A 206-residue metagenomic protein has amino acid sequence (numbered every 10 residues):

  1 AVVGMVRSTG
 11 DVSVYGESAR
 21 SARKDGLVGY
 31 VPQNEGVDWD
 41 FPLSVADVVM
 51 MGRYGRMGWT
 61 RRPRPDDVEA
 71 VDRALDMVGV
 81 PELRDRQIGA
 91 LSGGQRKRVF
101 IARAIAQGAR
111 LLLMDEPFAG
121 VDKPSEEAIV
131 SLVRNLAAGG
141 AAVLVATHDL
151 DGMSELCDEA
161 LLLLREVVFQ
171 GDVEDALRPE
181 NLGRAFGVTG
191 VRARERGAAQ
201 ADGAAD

Functional and structural regions predicted by a protein language model:
G10-K24, V28: Conserved ABC transporter NBD signature motif
M50, P65-L83: Conserved ABC ATPase "signature" region
Q87-L91, Q95: Conserved ABC ATPase signature
L112-D115: Catalytic Walker B motif of ABC-type/P-loop ATPase nucleotide-binding domains
K123-S125: Helix N-cap at the start of a conserved alpha-helix in ABC-type nucleotide-binding domains
T147-H148: H-loop/switch region of ABC-family ATPase nucleotide-binding domains
E159-V173: H-loop (His-switch) and adjacent beta-strand-loop-beta switch element of ABC-type ATPase nucleotide-binding domains
